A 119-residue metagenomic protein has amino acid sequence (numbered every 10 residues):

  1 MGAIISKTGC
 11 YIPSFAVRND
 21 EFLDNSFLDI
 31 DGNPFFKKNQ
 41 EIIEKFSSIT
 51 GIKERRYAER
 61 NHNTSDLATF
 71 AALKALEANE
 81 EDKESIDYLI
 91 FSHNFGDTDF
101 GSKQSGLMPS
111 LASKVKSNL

Functional and structural regions predicted by a protein language model:
M1-F91: Conserved "HGTGT" condensation-loop signature of ketosynthase/thiolase-family condensing enzymes that catalyze
I30-K37, I90-L119: Active-site-proximal gating segment of KS-fold condensing enzymes and close homologs
